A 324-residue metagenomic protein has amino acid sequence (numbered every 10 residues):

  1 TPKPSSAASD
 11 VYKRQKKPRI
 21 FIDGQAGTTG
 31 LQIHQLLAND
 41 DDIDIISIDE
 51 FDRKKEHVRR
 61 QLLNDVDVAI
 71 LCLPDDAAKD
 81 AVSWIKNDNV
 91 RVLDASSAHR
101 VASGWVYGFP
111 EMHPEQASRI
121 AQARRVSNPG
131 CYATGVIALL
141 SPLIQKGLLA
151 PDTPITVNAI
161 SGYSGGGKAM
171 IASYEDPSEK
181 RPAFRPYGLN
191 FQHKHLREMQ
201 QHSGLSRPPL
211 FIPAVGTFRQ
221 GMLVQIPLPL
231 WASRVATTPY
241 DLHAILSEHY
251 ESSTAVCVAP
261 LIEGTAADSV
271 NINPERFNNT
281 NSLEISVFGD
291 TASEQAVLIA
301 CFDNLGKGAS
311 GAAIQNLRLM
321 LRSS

Functional and structural regions predicted by a protein language model:
T1-Y12: Single conserved hydrophobic/aromatic residue that forms the stacking wall/gate of nucleotide- or nucleobase-binding
K13-L189, F288-T291: N-terminal Rossmann-like NAD(P) cofactor-binding subdomain of oxidoreductases, focused on the glycine-rich
G24, T28, C131-A138, N190-R197 (+5 more regions): Conserved active-site and cofactor/substrate-binding residues in soluble primary-metabolism enzymes
I46, L210-I212, A259: General small-molecule cofactor/ligand-binding pocket signal
A123-V126, F184, G221-Q225, Q295-V297: Short, solvent-exposed beta-strand edge segments and adjacent coil->beta transition regions
Y187-F191, A214-T217, N273-F277: Short Gly/Pro-enriched turn/cap motifs at secondary-structure boundaries
H193-R219, L223-Q225: Oxyanion-binding "anion nests"
P227-S324: C-terminal active-site/capping subdomain that shapes the small-molecule cofactor and substrate pocket of enzyme
